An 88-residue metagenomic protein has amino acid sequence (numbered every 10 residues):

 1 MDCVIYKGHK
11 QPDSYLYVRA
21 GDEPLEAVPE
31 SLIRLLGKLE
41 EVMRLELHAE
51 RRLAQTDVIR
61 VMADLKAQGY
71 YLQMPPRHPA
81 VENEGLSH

Functional and structural regions predicted by a protein language model:
D2-H9: A short beta-strand micro-motif
Q11-D13, L35-E41, P76: Extended, low-hydrophobicity, polar/charged segments
Y15-D22: Short, contiguous acidic and Ser/Thr-rich linear segments
D22-L25, Q55: Amphipathic alpha-helical transducer elements in NTP-driven molecular machines
A27-L53: Amphipathic, hydrophobic secondary-structure cores in small proteins
M43-L47, L53-H88: Helix-rich interaction surfaces within compact, conserved domain-sized segments that mediate assembly or partner
